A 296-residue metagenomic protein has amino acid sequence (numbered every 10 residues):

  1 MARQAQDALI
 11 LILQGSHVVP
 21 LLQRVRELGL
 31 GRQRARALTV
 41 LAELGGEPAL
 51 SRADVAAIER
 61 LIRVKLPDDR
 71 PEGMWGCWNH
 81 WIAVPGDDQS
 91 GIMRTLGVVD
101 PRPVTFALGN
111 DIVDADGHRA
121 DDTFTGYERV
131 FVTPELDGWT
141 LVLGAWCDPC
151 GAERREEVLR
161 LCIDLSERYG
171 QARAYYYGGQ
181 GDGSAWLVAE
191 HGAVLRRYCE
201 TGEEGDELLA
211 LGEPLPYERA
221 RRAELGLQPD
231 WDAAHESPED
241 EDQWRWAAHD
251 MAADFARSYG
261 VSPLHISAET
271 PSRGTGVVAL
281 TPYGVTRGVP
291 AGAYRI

Functional and structural regions predicted by a protein language model:
M1, Q14-E27, E47-E59: Amphipathic alpha-helical scaffolding segments comprising HEAT/armadillo-like alpha-solenoid repeats
M1-Q14, R24, A35-G46: Structural detector for internal amphipathic alpha-helices that build alpha-solenoid repeat scaffolds
L11-G15, L28, L44-P48, E218 (+1 more regions): Intrinsically disordered, low-complexity prosegments and terminal tails associated with secretory/extracytoplasmic
R32-M74: Long amphipathic alpha-helical scaffold segments
R63-F106, D114, G126-Y127: N-terminal "first-domain core" detector
V104-R197: Short, intrinsically disordered low-complexity segments
V142, D182-G183, L187-H191, L195-I296: Long, compositionally biased intrinsically disordered terminal regions
